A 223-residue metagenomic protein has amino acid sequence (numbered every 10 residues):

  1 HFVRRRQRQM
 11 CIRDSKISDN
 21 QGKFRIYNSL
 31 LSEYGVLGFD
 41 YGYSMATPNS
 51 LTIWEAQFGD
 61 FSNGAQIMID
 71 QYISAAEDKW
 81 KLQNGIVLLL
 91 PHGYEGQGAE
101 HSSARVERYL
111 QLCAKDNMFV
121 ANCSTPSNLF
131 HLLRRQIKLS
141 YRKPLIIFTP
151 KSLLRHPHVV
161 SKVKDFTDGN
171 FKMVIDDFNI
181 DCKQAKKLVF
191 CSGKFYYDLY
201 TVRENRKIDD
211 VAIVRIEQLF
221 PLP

Functional and structural regions predicted by a protein language model:
H1-I12: Single conserved hydrophobic/aromatic residue that forms the stacking wall/gate of nucleotide- or nucleobase-binding
R8, I86, M118, L145 (+1 more regions): Short, conserved active-site loop motifs that form the nucleotide-linked donor/cofactor pocket
D14, K23-A76, W80, G93-C113 (+3 more regions): Non-transmembrane, aqueous-exposed alpha-helical and coiled segments at domain scale
K16-F24, P48-I53, L88-P91, C113-A114 (+4 more regions): Gly-rich Lys/Arg/Thr-decorated short loops/hinges at beta-loop-alpha junctions or inter-strand turns that position
Y27-S29, I53-W54, L89-P91, A121-C123 (+3 more regions): Generic beta-strand/beta-sheet core signal
S32, P126-L129, Q218-L222: Short acidic loop-to-helix transition motifs that present clustered carboxylates
L82, E95-F195: Active-site phosphate/pyrophosphate-binding segments
Y196, T201-P223: Generic long, charged, amphipathic alpha-helical segments
